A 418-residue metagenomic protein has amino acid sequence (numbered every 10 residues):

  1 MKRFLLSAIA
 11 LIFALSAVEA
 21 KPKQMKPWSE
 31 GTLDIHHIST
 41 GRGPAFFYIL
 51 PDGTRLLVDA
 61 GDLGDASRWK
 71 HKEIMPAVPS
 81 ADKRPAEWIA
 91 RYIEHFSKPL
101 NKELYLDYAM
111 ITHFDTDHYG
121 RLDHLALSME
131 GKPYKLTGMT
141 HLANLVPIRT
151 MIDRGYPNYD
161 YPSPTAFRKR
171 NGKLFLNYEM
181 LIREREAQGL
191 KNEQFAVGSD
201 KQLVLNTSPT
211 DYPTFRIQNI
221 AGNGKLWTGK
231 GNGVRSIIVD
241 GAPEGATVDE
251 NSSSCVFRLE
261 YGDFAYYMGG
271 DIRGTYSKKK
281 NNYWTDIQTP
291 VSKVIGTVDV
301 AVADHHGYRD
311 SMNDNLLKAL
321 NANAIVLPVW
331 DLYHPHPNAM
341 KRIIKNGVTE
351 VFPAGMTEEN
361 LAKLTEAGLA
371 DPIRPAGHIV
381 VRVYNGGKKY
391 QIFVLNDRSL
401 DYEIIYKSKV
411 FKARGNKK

Functional and structural regions predicted by a protein language model:
K2-A10: Sec-dependent signal peptide recognition, specifically the positively charged N-region followed immediately by
A10-V18: Hydrophobic h-region of N-terminal signal peptides that target proteins for export in Gram-negative bacteria
A20-L57, G61-P76, S80, Q218-L226: Zn-dependent metallo-beta-lactamase
K21-D34, T40, Y92-H95, L100-Y108 (+4 more regions): Flexible, acidic/histidine-containing loops and adjacent segments that form or flank the divalent-metal
G41, G61-L63, D115-D117, Y156-N158 (+4 more regions): Catalytic metal-binding/acid-base residues of hydrolase active sites
F46, M139-L142, N315-L317: Histidine-anchored nucleotide/phosphate-binding helix
P51-L56, D62-I152, T289-Y308, N321-I325: Active-site metal-binding motif and surrounding structural segment of the metallo-beta-lactamase
D286-V380: Long, structured stretches of catalytic cores involved in phosphate-ester chemistry, encompassing
